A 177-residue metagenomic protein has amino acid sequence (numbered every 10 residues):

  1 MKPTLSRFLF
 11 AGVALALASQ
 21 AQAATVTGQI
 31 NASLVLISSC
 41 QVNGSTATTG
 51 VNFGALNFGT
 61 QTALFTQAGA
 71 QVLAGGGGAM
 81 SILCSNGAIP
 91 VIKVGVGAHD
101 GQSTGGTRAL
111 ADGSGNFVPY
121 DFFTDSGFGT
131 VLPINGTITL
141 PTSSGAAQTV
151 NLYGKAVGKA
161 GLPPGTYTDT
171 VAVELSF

Functional and structural regions predicted by a protein language model:
M1-L9: Bacterial N-terminal signal peptides that target proteins for export
F10-L17: Bacterial N-terminal signal peptides
L17-A23: Sec/Tat signal peptide C-region and signal peptidase I cleavage site
A23-D112, I138-F177: N-terminal small/polar-rich segments of proteins
G95-G97, D121-D125: Predominantly extracellular/luminal cell-surface or secreted proteins
S114, S126-F128, F177: Solvent-exposed strand-loop boundary residues in beta-sheet-rich modules
F128-I134: Short beta-strand and strand-turn-strand segments in soluble, beta-rich domains
